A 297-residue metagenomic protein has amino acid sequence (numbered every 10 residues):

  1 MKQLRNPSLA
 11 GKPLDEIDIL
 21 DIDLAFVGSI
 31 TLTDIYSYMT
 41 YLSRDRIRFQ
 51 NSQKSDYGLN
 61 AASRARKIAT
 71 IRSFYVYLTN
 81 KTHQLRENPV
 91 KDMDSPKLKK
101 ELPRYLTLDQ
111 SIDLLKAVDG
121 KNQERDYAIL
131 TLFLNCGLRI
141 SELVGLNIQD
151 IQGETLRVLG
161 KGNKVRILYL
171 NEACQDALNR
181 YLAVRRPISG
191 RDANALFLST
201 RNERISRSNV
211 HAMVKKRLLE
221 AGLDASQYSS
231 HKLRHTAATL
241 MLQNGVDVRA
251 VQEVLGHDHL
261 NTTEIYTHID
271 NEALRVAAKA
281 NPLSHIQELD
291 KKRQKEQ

Functional and structural regions predicted by a protein language model:
M1-Q297: Conserved catalytic core of the tyrosine transesterase superfamily
